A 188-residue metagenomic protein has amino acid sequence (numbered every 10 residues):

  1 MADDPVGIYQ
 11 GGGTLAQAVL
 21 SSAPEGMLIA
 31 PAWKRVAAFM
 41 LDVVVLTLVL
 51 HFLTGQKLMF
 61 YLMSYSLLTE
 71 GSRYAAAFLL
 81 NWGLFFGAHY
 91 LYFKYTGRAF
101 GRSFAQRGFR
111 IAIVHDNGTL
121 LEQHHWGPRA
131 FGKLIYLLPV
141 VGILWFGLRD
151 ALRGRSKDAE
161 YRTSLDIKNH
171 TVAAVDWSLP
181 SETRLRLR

Functional and structural regions predicted by a protein language model:
A2-R188: Membrane-interfacial and juxtamembrane segments of integral membrane proteins
